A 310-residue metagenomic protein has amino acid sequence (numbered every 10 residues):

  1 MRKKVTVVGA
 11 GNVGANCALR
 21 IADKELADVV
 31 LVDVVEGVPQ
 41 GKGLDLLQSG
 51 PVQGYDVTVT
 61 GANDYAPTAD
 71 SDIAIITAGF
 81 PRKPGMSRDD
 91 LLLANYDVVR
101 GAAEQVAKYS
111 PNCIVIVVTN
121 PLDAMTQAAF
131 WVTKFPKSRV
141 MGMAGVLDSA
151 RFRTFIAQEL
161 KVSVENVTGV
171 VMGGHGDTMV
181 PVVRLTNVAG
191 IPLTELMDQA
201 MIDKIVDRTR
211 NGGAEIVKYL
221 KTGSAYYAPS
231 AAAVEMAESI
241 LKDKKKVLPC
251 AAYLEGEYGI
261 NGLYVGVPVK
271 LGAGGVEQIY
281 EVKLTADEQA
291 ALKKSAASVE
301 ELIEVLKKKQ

Functional and structural regions predicted by a protein language model:
A10-G11: Glycine-rich Rossmann-fold phosphate-binding loop(s) that bind the pyrophosphate of adenine dinucleotide cofactors
G14-A15: N-terminal Rossmann-fold NAD(P) dinucleotide-binding loop
D23-D28, K134-P136: Conserved S-adenosyl-L-methionine
V32-S71, M86, E300-K307: Conserved N-terminal Rossmann-fold NAD(P) cofactor-binding segment
P51-I114: Rossmann-like NAD(P)-binding element
S87-R153: Rossmann-like NAD(P)(H) cofactor-binding subdomain of soluble oxidoreductases
T133-R139, L147-Q310: C-terminal substrate-binding/catalytic lobe of Rossmann-fold NAD(P)-dependent dehydrogenases
